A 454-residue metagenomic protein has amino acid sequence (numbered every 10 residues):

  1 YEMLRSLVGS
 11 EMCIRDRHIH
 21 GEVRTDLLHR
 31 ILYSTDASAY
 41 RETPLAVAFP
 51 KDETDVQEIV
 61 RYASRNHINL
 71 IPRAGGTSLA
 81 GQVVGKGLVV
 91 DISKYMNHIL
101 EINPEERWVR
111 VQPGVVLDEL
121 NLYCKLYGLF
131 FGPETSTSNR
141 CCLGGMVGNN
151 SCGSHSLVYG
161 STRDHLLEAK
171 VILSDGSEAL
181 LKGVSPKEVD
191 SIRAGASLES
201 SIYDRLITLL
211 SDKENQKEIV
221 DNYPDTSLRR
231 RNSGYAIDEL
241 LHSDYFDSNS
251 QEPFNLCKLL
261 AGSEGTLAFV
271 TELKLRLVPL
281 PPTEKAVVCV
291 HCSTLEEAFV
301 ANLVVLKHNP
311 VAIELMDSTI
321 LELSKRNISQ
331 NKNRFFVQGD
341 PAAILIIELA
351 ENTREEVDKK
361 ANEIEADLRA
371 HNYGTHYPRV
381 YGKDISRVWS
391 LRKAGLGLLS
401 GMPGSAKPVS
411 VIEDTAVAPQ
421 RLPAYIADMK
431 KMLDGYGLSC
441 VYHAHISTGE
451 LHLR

Functional and structural regions predicted by a protein language model:
Y1-G9, I14: Single conserved hydrophobic/aromatic residue that forms the stacking wall/gate of nucleotide- or nucleobase-binding
R5, D36-A39, L79-V84, F335-F336: Short glycine-biased active-site loop of nucleotidyltransferases that positions the nucleotide triphosphate and helps
E11, R15-H29: Extended, non-globular alpha-helical segments
R15-D16, L32, S38-L70, L88 (+6 more regions): N-terminal glycine-rich flavin-associated loop
G21, I68, L129, P310 (+1 more regions): Short glycine/serine/threonine/alanine-rich loop segments
R24-H29, Y33, L241, Y245 (+2 more regions): C-terminal substrate-recognition/cap domain of FAD-linked oxidoreductases
L120, K125-Y127, L143-R326, F336-I346: Mobile "lid/hinge" segments at catalytic clefts and subdomain interfaces of large enzymes
